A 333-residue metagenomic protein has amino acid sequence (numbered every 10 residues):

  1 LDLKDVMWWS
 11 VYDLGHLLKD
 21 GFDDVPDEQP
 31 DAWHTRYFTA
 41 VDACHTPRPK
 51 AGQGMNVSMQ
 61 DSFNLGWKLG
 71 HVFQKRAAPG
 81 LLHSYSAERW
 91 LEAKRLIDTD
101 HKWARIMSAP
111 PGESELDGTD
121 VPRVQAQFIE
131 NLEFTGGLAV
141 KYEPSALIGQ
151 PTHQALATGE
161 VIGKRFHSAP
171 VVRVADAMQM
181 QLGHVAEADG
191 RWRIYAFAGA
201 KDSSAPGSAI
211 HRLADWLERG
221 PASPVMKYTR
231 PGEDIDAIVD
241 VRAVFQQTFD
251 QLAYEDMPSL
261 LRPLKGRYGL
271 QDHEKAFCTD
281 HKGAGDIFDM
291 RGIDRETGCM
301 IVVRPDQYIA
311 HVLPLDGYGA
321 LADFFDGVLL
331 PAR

Functional and structural regions predicted by a protein language model:
L1-G54, E92, L96-D100: FAD/FMN-dependent oxidoreductases across multiple families
V6, S62-L65, Y85: Structural scaffold positions in well-ordered secondary structure
V25, N56-S58, G319-A320: Glycine-rich, phosphate-binding/catalytic loops in enzymes
E28-P30, H34, H71-R333: Helical substrate-recognition/capping region of FAD-dependent monooxygenase/halogenase enzymes
D42, D61, R304-D306: Acidic active-site catalytic centers that drive phospho-/nucleotidyl reactions and related ester hydrolyses
C44, N56-K68: Functional cores that coordinate and move charged inorganic groups
A51-S58, Q74: Alpha-helix N-cap/helix-initiation motif
